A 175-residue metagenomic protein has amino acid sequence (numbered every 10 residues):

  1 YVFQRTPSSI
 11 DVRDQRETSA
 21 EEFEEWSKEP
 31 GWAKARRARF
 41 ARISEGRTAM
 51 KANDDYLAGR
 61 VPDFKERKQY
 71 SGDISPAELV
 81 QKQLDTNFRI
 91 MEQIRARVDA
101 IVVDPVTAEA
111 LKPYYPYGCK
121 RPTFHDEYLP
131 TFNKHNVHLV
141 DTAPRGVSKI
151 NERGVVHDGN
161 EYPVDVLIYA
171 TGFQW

Functional and structural regions predicted by a protein language model:
V2-W175: N-terminal FAD-binding dinucleotide-binding subdomain shared by FAD-dependent oxidases/monooxygenases
